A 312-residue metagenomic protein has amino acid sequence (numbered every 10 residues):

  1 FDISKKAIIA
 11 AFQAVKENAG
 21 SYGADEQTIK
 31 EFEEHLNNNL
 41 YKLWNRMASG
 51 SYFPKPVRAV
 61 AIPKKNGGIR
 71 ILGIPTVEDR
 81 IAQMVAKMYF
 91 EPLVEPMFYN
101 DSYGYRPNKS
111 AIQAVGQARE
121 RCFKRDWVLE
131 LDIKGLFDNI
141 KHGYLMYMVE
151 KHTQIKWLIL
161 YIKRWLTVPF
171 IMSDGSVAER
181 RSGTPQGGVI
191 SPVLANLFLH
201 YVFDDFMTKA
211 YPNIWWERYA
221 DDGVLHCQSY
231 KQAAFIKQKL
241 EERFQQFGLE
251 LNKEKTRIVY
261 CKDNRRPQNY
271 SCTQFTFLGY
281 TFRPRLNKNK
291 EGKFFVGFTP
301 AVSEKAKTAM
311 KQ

Functional and structural regions predicted by a protein language model:
F1-N37: Non-catalytic, polymerase-adjacent accessory regions of viral genome-replication enzymes
A11-V15, V85, Y161-L166: Short alpha-helical scaffolding segments that buttress acidic/His motifs in well-ordered protein cores
Y22, E26-P63: Phosphate/adenylate-binding "loop-and-lid" substructures adjacent to NTP/NAD/dNTP-binding pockets in NTP-dependent
R46-A61, K65, N100-K262, N269-Q274: Conserved polymerase palm-domain catalytic core
I71-T76: Conserved phosphate-binding loops in nucleotide/dinucleotide-binding enzymes
E78-A82, R119: Duplex nucleic acid-engaging cores and interfaces of nucleic-acid transaction enzymes
Q83-D101: Electropositive, glycine- and tryptophan-enriched low-complexity nucleic-acid-binding patches
T167, F247-Q312: A conserved non-catalytic segment of reverse transcriptases and RNA-directed RNA polymerases corresponding to the late
